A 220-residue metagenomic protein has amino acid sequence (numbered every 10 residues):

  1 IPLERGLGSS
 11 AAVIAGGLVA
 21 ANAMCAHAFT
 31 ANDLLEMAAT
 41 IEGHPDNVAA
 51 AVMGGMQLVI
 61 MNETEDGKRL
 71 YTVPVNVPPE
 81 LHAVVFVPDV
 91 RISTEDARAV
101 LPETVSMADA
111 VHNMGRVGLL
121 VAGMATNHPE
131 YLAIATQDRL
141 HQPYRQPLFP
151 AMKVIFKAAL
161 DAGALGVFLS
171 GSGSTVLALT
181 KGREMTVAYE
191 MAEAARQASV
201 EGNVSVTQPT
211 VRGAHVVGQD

Functional and structural regions predicted by a protein language model:
I1, G55, V87-I92, R139-L140 (+2 more regions): Glycine-rich beta-alpha junction loops
I1-Y71: Gly/Ser-rich oxyanion-binding loop with an adjacent helix/lid that shapes the negatively charged ligand pocket
G6, I41-G43, A49-V52, K68 (+5 more regions): Solvent-exposed alpha-helices and their adjacent loops that cap or buttress functional pockets in soluble metabolic
T30-T40, G115, A135-T136, V206: Beta-strand segments within the central parallel beta-sheet cores of soluble alpha/beta enzyme folds
A51-G54, I60, V85-D89, L169-G171: Short beta-strand segments
M61, P88, A178-G182: Short beta-strand-to-loop capping motifs
V85-P147: Active-site rim beta-loop-alpha module in soluble metabolic enzymes
M124-D220: Glycine-rich, charge-dense phosphate/pyrophosphate-binding loop(s) and the adjacent flexible "lid"/catalytic subdomain
